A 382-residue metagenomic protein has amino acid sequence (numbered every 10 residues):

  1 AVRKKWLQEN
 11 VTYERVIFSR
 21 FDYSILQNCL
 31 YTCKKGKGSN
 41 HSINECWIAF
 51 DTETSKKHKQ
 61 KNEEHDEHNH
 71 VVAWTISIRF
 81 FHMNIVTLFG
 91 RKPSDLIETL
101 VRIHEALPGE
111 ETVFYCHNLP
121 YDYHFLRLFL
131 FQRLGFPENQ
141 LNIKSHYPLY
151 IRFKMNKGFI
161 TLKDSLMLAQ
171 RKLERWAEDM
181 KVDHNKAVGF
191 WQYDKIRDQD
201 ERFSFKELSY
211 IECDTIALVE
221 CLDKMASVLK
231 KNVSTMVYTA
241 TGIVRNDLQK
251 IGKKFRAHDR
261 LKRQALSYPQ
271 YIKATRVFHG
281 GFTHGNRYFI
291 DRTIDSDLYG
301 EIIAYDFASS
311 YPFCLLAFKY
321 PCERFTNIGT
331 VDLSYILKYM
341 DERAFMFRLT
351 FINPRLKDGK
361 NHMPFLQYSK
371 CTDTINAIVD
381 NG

Functional and structural regions predicted by a protein language model:
A1-I48, T52: N-terminal accessory regions of nucleic-acid-interacting proteins
S55: Conserved Rossmann-like nucleotide-cofactor binding loop
H58, N62-G382: Conserved acidic
